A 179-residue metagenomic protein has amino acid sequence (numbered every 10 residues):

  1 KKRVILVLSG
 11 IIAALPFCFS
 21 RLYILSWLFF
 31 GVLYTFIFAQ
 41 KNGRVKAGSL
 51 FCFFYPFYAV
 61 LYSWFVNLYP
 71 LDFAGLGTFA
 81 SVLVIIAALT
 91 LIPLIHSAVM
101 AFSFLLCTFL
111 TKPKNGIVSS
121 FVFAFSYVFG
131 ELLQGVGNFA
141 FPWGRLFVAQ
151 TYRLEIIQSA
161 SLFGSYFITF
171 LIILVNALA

Functional and structural regions predicted by a protein language model:
K1-A179: Membrane-embedded alpha-helical bundles of multi-pass enzymes that act on lipidic or dolichyl-linked glycan substrates
